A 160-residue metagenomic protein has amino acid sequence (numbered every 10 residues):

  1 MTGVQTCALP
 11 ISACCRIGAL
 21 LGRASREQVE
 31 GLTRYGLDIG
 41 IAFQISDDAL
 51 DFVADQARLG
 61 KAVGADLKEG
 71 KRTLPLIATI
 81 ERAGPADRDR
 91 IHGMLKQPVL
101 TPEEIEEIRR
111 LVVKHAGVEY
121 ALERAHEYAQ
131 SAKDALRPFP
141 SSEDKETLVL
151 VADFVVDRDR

Functional and structural regions predicted by a protein language model:
M1-T2: Short, exposed "boundary/linker" segments that immediately precede the start of a downstream structural module
Q5-R160: All-alpha prenyltransferase/terpene-synthase fold signal
